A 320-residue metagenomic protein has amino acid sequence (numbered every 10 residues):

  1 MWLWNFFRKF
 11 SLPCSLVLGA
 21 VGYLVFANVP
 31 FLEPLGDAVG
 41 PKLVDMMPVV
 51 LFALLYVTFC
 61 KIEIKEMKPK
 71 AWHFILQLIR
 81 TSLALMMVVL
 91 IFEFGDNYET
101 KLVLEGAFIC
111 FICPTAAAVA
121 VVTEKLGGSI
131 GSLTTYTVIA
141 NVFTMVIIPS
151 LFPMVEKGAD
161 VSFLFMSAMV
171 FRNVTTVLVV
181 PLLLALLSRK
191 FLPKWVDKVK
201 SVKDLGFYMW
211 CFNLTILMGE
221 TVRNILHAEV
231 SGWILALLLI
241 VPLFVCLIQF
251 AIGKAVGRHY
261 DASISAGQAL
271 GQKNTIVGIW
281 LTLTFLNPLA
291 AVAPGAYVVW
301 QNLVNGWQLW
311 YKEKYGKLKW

Functional and structural regions predicted by a protein language model:
M1-W320: Alpha-helical transmembrane segments of multi-pass small-molecule/ion transporters
